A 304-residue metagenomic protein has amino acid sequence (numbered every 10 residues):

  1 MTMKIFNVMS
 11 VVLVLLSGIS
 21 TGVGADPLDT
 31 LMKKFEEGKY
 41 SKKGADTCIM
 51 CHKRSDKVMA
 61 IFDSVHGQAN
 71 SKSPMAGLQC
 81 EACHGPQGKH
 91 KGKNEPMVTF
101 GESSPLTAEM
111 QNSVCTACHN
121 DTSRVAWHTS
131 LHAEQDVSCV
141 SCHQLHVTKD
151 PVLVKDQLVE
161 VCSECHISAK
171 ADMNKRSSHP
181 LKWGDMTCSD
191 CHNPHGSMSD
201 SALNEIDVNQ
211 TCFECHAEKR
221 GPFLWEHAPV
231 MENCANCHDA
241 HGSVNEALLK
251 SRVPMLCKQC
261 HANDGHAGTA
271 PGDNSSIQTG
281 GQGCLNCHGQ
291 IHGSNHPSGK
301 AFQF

Functional and structural regions predicted by a protein language model:
M1-V8: Positively charged n-region of N-terminal signal peptides that target proteins for export
M9-G18: Bacterial N-terminal signal peptides
G22-F304: Short sequence/structural segments immediately N-terminal
